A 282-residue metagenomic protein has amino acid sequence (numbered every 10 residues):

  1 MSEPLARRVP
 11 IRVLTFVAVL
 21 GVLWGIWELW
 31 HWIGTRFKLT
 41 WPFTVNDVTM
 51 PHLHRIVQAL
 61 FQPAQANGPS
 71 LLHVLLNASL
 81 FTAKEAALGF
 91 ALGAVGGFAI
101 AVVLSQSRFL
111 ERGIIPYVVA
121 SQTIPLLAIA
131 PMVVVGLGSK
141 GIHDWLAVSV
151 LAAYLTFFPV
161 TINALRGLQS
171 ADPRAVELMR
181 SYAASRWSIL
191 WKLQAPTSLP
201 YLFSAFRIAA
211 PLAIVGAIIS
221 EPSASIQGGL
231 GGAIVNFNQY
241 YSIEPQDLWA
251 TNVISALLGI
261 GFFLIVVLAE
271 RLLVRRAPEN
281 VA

Functional and structural regions predicted by a protein language model:
M1-G34: N-terminal signal-anchor/first transmembrane alpha helix
G34-A91: Periplasmic/extracellular loop-to-transmembrane helix junction in inner-membrane transport proteins
V48-F61, A224-Q239: Short hydrophobic, aromatic-rich alpha-helical segments embedded in or entering the lipid bilayer of multi-pass
L88-V118: Transmembrane-helix boundary motif in ABC transporter permease subunits
I115, V119-P159, R166-G167: Generic hydrophobic transmembrane alpha-helix motif, especially the helices
V150-A153, W187-S220, A250: Transmembrane alpha-helices
N163-L202: Short cytoplasmic-facing helical segments at TM-TM junctions of multi-pass membrane proteins
W249-A282: C-terminal transmembrane helix and the adjacent membrane-cytosol boundary/short C-terminal tail of inner/organellar
